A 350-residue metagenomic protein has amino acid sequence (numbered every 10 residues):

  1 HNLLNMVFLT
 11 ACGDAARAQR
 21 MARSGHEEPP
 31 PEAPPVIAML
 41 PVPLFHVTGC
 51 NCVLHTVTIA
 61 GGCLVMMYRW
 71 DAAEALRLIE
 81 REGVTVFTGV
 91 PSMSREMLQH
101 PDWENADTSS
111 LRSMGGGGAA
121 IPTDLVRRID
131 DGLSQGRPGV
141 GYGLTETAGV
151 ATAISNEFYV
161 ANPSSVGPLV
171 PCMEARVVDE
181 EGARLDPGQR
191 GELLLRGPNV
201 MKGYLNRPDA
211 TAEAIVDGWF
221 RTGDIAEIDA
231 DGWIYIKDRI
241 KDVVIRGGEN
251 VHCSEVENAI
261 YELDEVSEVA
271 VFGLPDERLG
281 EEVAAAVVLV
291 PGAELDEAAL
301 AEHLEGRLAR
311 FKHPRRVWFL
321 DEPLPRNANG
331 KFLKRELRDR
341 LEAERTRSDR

Functional and structural regions predicted by a protein language model:
L4-L40, F45-T85, H100: Conserved AMP-binding/adenylation subdomain of ANL enzymes
I59-G62, L76, R81-G89, L98-A161 (+2 more regions): Gly/Ser/Thr-rich phosphate-binding loop
F87, A175, E181, G197 (+6 more regions): AMP-binding/adenylate-forming catalytic core of the ANL superfamily
S92, D102, S110, Q135 (+4 more regions): Glycine-centered tight turns that cap/initiate beta-strands
G118, G143, G167, D224 (+1 more regions): Active-site glycine-centered loops adjacent to acidic/histidine catalytic or metal-binding residues that shape
A120, I154, A161-N206: Adenylate-forming AMP-binding core of the ANL superfamily, especially NRPS adenylation
P138-E146, V166-L169, F272-P275: Beta-strand->loop->alpha-helix junctions that form or flank phosphate-binding loops in nucleotide-handling enzymes
D339-R350: Acidic/polar alpha-helix N-cap and adjacent early helical turns within long charge-rich amphipathic helices/linkers
